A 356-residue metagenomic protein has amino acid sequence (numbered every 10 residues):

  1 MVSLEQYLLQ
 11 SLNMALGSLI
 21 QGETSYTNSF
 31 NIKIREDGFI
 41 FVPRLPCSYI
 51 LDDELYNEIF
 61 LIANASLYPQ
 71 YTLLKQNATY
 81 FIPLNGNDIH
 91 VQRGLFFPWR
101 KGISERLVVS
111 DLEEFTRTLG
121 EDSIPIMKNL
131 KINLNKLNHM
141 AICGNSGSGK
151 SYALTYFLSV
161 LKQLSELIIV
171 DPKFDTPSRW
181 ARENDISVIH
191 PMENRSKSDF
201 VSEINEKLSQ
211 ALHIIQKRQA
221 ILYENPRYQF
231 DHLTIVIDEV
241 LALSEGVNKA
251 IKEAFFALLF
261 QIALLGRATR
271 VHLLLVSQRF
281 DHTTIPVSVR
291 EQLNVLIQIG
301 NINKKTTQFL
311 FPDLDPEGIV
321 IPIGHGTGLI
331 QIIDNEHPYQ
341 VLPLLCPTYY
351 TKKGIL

Functional and structural regions predicted by a protein language model:
M1-A15, G22, Y26-P43, Q292-I297 (+1 more regions): Conserved P-loop NTPase motor module
L8-E23, I59-Y71, F157-L161, A211 (+3 more regions): Hydrophobic, Leu/Ile/Phe/Ala-enriched alpha-helical segments that form helix-helix packing faces
I40-L45, F96-A220, L241-N301, C346-I355: P-loop NTPase catalytic phosphate-binding loop
C47-E54, E224-Y228, D281-T284: Short acidic, glycine/proline-enriched loop segments that cap or flank alpha-helices
C47-L107: Interdomain "pre-motor" coupling segment immediately N-terminal to P-loop NTPase/helicase cores
F60-L61, S277-G354: Conserved ATP-driven motor cores of ASCE-family P-loop NTPases powering translocation/secretion/packaging/pilus
A141, H232-I237: Structural motif
Q219-T234: Short helix/loop segment immediately N-terminal to the Walker
